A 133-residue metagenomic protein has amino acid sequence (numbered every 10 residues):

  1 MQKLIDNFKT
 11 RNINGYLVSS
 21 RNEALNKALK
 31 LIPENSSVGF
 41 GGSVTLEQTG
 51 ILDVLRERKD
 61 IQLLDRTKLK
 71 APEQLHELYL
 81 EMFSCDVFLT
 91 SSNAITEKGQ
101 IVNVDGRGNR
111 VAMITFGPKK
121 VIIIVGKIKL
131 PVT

Functional and structural regions predicted by a protein language model:
M1-Y79, F83-L89: N-terminal active-site beta-alpha-beta segment that forms phosphate/nucleotide-binding and substrate-recognition loops
F83-T133: Conserved phosphate- and dinucleotide-binding cores of soluble alpha/beta proteins, encompassing both enzyme active
